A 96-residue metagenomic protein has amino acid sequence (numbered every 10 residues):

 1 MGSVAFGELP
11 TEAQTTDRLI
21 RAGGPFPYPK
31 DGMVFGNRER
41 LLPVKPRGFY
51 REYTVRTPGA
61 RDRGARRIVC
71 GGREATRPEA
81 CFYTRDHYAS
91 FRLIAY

Functional and structural regions predicted by a protein language model:
M1-L41: N-terminal secretory signal peptides
G24-Y96: Functional cores of ribonucleases/endoribonucleases
